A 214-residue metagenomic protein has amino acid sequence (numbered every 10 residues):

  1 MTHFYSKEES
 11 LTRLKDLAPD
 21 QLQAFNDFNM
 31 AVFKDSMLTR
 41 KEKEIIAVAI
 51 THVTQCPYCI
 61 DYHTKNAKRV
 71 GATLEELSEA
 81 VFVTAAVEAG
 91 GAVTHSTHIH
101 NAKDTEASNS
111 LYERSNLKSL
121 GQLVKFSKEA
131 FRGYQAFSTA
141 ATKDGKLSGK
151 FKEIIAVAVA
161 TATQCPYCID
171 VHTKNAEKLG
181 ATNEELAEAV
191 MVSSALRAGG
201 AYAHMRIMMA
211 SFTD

Functional and structural regions predicted by a protein language model:
M1-D214: Hydrophobic alpha-helical segments
